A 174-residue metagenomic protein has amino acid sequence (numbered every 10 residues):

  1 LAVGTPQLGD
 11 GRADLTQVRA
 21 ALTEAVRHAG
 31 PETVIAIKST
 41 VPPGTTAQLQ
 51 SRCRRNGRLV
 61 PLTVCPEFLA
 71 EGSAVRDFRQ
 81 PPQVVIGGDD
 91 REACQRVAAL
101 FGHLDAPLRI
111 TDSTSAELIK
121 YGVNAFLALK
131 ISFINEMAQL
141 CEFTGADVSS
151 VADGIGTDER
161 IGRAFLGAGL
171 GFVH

Functional and structural regions predicted by a protein language model:
L1-G4, S39, G88-D89: Glycine-rich, N-terminal phosphate-binding loop of Rossmann-like dinucleotide-binding domains
G4-G9, S115-E117: A short, flexible beta-alpha/helix-coil linker loop
P6-E71: Rossmann-like NAD(P)(H) cofactor-binding subdomain of soluble oxidoreductases
S51-T63, A70-A164: Internal alpha-helical scaffold of NAD(P)-dependent oxidoreductase catalytic cores
G169-H174: Terminal amphipathic helices with adjacent charged low-complexity linkers/tails
